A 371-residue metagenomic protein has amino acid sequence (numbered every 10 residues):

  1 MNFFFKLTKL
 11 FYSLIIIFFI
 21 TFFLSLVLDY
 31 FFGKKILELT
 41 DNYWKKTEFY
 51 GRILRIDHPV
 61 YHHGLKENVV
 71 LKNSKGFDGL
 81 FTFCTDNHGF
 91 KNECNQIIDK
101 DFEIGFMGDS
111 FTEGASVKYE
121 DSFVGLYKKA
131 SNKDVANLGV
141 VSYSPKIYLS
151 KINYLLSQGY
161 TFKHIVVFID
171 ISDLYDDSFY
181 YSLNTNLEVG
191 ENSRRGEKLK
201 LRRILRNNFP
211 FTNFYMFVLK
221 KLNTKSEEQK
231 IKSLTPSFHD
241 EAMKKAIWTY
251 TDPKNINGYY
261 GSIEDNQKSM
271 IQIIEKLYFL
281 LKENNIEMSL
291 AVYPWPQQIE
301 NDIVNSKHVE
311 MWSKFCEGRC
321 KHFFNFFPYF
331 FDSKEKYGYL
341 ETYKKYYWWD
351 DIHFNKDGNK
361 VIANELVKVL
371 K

Functional and structural regions predicted by a protein language model:
Y12-D29: Hydrophobic membrane-insertion alpha-helices, especially the h-region of bacterial N-terminal signal peptides
F32-G33, K345-K371: Histidine-centered active-site loop/cap adjacent to the catalytic His in serine esterases/O-acetyl transfer systems
K35-A130, A242-P253, F330-K334, G338-W349: Membrane/wall-proximal cationic-aromatic binding patches
E113-R195: Conserved SGNH/GDSL esterase-like catalytic core that processes O-acyl groups on lipids and polysaccharides
N132-D134, Y160-I165, K282-S289, R319-H322: Loop/turn elements at helix/coil->beta-strand transitions in domains of secreted/extracellular proteins
P145, L149, Q267, I271 (+1 more regions): Short, amphipathic alpha-helical "lid/cap" segments that border enzyme active or binding sites
I171-S313, F326-Y337, K345: Serine-dependent acyl-ester chemistry module
